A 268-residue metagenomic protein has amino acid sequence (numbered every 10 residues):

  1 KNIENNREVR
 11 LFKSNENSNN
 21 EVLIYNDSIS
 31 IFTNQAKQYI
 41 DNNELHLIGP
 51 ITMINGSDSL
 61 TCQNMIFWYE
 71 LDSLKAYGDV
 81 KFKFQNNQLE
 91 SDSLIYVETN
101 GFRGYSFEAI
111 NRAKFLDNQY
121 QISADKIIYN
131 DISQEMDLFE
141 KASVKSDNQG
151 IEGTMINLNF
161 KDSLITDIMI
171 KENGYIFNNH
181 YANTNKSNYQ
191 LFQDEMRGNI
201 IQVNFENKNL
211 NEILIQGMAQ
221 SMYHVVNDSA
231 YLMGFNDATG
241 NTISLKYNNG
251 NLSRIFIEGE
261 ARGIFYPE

Functional and structural regions predicted by a protein language model:
K1-E268: Structural signature for solvent-exposed beta-strand/loop edge elements and short helix-capping sites, enriched
